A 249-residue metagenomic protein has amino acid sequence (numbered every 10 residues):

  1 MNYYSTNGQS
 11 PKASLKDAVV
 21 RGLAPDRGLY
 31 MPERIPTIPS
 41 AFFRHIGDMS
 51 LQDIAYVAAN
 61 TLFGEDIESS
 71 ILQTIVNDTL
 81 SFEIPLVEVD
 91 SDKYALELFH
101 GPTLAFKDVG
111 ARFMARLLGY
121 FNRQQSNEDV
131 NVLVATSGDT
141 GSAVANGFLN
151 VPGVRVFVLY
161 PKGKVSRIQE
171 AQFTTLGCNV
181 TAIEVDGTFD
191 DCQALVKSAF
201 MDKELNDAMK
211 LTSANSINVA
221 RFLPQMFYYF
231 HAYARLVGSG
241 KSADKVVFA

Functional and structural regions predicted by a protein language model:
M1-A249: PLP-dependent amino-acid enzyme catalytic core
